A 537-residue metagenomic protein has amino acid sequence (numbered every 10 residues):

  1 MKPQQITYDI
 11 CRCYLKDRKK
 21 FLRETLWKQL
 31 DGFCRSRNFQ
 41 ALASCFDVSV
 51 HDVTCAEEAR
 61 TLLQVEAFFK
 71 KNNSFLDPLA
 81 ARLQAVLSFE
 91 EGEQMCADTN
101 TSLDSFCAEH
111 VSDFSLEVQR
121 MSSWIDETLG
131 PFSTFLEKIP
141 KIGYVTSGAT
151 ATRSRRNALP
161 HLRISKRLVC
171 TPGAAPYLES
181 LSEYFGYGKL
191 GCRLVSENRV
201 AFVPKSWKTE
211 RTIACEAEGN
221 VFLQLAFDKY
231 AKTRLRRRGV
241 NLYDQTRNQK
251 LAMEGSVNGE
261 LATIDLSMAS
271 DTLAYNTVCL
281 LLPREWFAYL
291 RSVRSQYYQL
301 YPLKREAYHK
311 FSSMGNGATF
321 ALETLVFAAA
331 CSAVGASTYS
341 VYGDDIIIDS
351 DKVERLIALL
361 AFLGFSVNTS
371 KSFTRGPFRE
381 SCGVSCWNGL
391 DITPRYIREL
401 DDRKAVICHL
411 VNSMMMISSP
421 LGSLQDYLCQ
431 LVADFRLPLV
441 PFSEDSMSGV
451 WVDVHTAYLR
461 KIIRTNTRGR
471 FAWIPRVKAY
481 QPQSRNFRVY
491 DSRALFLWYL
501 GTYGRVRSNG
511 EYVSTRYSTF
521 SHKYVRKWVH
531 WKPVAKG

Functional and structural regions predicted by a protein language model:
M1, F185-G188, A217, V221-Q224 (+5 more regions): Nucleotide/phosphate-binding sheet-loop regions of phosphoryl- and nucleotidyl-transfer enzymes
M1-E210, R355, S419-G537: C-terminal, non-catalytic extensions of nucleic-acid polymerases
P204-R211, K304-K310: A short, surface-exposed helix-loop junction/capping segment
E210, A214-I264: Active-site-proximal segment of RNA-dependent polymerases
R211-I213, L223-Q224, D271-A274, G389-L390: Short helix/loop capping segments that flank catalytic or ligand/cofactor-binding pockets
R237-V240, S337-Y339, V367-K371, T393-P394: Acidic/polar loop patches that form or flank catalytic/metal-binding clefts of enzymes that bind anionic ligands
M253, A333, H409-M414: Extended alpha-helical targeting/anchoring segments, especially N-terminal organellar/secretory targeting helices
S256-Y342, I347-L363, S370-C386, L400 (+2 more regions): Conserved polymerase palm-domain catalytic core
